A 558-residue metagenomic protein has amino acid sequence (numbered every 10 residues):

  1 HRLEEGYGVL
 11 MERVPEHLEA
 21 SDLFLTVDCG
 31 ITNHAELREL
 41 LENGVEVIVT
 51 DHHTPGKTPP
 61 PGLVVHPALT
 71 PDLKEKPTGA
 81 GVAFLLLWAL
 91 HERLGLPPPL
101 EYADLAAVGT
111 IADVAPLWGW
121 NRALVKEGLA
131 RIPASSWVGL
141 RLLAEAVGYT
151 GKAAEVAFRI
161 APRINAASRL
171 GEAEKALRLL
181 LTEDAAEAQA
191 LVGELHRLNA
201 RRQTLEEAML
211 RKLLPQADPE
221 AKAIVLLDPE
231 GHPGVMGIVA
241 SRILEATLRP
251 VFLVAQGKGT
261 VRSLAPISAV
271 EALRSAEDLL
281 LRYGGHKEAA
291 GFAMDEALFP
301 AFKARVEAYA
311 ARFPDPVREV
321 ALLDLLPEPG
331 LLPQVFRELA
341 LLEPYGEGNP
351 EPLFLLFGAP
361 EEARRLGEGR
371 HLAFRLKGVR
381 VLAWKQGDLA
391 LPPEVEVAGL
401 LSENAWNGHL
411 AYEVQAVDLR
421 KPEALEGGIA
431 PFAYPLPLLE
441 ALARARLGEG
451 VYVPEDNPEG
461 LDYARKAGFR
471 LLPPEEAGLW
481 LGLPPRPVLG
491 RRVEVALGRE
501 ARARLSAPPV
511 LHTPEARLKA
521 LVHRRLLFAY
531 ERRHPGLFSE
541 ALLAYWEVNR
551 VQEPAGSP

Functional and structural regions predicted by a protein language model:
H1-A80, L100: Hydrophobic, small-residue-rich alpha-helical packing segments that form membrane-like cores
H1-L23, E42-G44, P60, H91-E307 (+1 more regions): Hydrophobic helix-and-loop "lid/oligomerization" segment in the mid-to-C-terminal part of catalytic domains
V27, A255, L481-L483: Conserved residues at the C-terminal ends of beta-strands
A35-L37, P59, M236, L461-D462 (+1 more regions): Short glycine-/acidic-enriched loop or helix-start segments at secondary-structure transitions that form or flank
V47-T50, P250-V254, E494-A496: Short hydrophobic alpha-helical runs that function as membrane-insertion/retention elements
H52, Q256, P454-E455: Cofactor-binding loop segments of dinucleotide-utilizing enzymes, especially the Rossmann-like FAD- and NAD(P)+-binding
T58-A112, G119, G498, P508-E540: Short alpha-helices
E187-G193, R197-L226, I267, R274-G468 (+3 more regions): Mid-to-C-terminal polyanion-binding domains and interfaces
